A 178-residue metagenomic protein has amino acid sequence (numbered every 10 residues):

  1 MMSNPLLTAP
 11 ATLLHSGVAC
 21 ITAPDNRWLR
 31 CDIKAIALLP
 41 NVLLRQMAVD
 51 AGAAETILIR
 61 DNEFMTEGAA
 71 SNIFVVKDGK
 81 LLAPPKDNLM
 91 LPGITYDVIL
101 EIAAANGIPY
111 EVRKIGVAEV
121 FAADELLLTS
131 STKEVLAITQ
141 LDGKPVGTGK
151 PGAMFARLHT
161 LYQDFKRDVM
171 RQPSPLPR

Functional and structural regions predicted by a protein language model:
M1-R178: Helix-start/capping segments and mature chain N-termini
